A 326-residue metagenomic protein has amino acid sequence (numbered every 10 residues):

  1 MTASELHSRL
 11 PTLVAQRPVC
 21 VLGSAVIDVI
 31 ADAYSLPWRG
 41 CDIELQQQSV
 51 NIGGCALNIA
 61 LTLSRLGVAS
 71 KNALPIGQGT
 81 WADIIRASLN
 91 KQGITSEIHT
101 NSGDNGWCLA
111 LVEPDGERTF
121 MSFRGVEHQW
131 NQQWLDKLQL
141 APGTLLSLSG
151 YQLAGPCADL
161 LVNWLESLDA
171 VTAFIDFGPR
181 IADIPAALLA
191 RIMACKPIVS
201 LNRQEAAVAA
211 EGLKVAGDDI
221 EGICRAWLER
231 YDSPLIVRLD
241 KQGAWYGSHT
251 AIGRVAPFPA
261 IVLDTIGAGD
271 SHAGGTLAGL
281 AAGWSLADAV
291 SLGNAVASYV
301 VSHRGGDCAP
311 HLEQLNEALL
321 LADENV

Functional and structural regions predicted by a protein language model:
M1-A25, R86-T100, V112-I198, R203-G253 (+1 more regions): Ribokinase/PfkB-type carbohydrate-kinase core domain
M1-P75, D83-I84, I261-L263: Glycine-rich phosphate/adenosyl-contacting loop at the front of the ribokinase-like
Q47, A73-Q78, G93-N105, V237-L239: Beta-strand->loop->alpha-helix junctions that form or flank phosphate-binding loops in nucleotide-handling enzymes
Q47-G54, T80, D104, D218 (+3 more regions): Residues at secondary-structure transition points
T62, S88, G279: Rossmann-fold NAD(P)-dependent oxidoreductase module
R65, R230-P234, L239-K241, G253-E324: Conserved post-catalytic alpha-helical subdomain immediately downstream of the catalytic base and nucleotide-binding
